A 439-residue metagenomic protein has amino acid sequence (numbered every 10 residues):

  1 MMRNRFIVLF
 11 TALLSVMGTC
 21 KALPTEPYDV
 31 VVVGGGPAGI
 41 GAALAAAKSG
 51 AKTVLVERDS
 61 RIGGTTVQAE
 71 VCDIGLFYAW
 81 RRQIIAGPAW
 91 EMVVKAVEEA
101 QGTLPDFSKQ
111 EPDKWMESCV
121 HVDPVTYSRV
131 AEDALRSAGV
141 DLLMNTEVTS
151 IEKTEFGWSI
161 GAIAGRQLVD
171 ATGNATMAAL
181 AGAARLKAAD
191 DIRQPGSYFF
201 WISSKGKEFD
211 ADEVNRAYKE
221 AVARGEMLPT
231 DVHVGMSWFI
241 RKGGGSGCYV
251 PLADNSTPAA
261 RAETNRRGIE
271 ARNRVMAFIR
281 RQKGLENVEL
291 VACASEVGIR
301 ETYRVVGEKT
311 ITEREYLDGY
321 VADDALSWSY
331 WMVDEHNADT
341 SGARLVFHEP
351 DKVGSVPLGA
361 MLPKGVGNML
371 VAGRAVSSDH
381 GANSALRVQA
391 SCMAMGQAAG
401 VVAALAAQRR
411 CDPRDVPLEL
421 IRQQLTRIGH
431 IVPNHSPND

Functional and structural regions predicted by a protein language model:
I7-V16: Bacterial N-terminal signal peptides
C20-P24: Boundary at the C-terminal end of the N-terminal hydrophobic targeting segment
T25-G36: Beta1/beta-strand and adjacent pyrophosphate-binding region of the FAD-binding site in flavoprotein oxidoreductases
G39: N-terminal Rossmann-fold NAD(P) dinucleotide-binding loop
A46: Aromatic pocket-lining residues of Rossmann-like dinucleotide-binding sites
A51-K52, E57-E147, T154, P195-G196: Conserved N-terminal/central alpha/beta ligand/cofactor-binding core
T65, S128, I163-Q167, T172-D439: Flavin (FAD/FMN)-binding glycine-rich loop and adjacent Rossmann-like elements that form
S150-I163: Conserved beta-strand-loop-beta-strand element in the redox core of flavoprotein oxidoreductases
